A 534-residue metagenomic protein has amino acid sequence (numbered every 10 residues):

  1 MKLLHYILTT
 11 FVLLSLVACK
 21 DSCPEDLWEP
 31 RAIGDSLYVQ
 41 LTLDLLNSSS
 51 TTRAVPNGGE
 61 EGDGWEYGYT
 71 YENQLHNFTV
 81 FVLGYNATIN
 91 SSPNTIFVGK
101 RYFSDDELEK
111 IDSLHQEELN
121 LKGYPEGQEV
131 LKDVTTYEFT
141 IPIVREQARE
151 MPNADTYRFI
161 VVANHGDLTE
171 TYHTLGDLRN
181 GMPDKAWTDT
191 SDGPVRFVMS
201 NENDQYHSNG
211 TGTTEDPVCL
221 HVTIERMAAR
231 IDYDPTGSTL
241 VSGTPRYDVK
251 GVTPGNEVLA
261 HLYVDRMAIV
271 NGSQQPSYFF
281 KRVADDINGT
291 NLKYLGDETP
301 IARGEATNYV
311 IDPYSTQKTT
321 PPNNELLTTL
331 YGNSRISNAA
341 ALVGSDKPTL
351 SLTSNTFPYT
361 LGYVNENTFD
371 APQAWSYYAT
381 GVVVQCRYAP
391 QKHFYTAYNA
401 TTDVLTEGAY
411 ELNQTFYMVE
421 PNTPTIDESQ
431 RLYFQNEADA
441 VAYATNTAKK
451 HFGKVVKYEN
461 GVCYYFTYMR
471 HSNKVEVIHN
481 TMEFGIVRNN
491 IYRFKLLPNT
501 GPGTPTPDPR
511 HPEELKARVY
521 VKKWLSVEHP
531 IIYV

Functional and structural regions predicted by a protein language model:
M1-A18: Sec-dependent bacterial lipoprotein signal peptides
L16-L43, Y233, N489, I531: Bacterial Sec-dependent N-terminal signal peptides
P30-W65, A228-D234: Contiguous beta-strand segments within globular domains
S36-Q40, V134-E138, P217-C219, R230 (+1 more regions): Intrinsic-disorder/low-complexity, polar/charged segments enriched in Ser/Thr/Lys/Arg/Asp/Glu/Gln
G64-T169, D234, L240-R488, P498 (+1 more regions): Tryptophan-paired
E118, G123-P125, G166-C219: Structured interaction patches on ligand/partner-binding surfaces of diverse proteins
P217-G243: Extracellular secretory-pathway ectodomains of glycoproteins
I478-V534: Hydrophobic, glycine-enriched assembly/anchoring segments
